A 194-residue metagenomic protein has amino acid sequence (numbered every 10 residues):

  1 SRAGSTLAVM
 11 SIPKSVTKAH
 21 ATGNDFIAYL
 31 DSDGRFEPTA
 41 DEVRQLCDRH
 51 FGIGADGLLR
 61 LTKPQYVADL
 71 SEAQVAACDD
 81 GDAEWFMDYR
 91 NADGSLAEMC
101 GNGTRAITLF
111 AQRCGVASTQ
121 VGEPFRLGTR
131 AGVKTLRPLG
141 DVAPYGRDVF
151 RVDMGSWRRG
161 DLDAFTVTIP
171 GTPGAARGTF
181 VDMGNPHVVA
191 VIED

Functional and structural regions predicted by a protein language model:
S5-T6: Short, positively charged and aromatic/hydrophobic N-terminal segments
M10-G146, V189-D194: A glycine-rich beta-to-alpha transition motif near the start of alpha/beta enzyme domains, typified by
M87, V152-M154, M183: Methionine-biased hydrophobic packing positions in alpha-helices, especially within tandem helical repeat solenoids
Y145-W157: Membrane helix-loop-helix hairpins that form the core translocation module of multi-pass transporters
R158-L162: Short, charged/polar, Gly/Pro-enriched secondary-structure boundary elements
F165: A glycine- and small/hydrophobic-rich beta-loop-beta segment that serves as a flexible "lid/hinge" or phosphate-binding
I169-D194: Internal active-site segments that recognize and position negatively charged phosphoryl groups and nucleotide moieties
